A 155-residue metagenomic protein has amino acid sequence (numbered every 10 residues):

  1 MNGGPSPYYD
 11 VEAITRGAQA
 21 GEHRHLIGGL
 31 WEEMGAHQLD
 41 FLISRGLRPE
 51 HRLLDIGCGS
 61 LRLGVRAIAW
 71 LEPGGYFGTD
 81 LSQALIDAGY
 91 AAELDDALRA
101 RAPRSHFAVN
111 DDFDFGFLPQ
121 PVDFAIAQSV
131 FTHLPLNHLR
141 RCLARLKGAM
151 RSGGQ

Functional and structural regions predicted by a protein language model:
M1-R24: N-terminal, positively charged/glycine-rich alpha-helical extensions of SAM-dependent methyltransferases
E32-P49: Conserved alpha-helix/loop element of class I SAM-dependent methyltransferases that forms part of the SAM/SAH-binding
E50-G59: Conserved class I S-adenosyl-L-methionine
R52, G153-Q155: Short glycine-centered segments of the SAM/dcSAM-binding site in methyltransferase folds
R62, I68-D114: Class I SAM-dependent methyltransferase SAM/SAH-binding core
F115-A125: A short acidic, Gly/Pro-enriched loop at the edge of an enzyme's catalytic core that lines a small-molecule cofactor
F124-N137: A short SAM/SAH-binding and catalytic strip from SAM-dependent methyltransferases
R140-S152: A short glycine-rich, Lys/Arg-flanked "PGG" loop and its adjoining helix->strand segment in the class I
